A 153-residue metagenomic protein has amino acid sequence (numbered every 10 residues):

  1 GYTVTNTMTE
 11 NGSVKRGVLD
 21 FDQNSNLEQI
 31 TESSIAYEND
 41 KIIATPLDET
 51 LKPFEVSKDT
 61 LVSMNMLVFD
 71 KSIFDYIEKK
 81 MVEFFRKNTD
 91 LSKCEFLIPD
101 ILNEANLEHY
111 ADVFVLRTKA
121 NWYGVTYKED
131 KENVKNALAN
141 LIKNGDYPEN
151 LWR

Functional and structural regions predicted by a protein language model:
G1-L67: Conserved core of the sugar-phosphate nucleotidyltransferase
T3, D70, Y127: Residue-level signal for inorganic ion chemistry
I30, Y76-I77, V134: Residues that scaffold the ATP/ADP-binding catalytic core of kinase and kinase-like folds
D48-E55, N103-R117: Glycine-rich loop/turn
M66-I77: Conserved nucleotide-sugar donor-binding and metal-coordinating catalytic region shared by glycosyltransferases
M66-L67, E95, G124: Residues that recognize and position ribonucleotide moieties
I77-A111: A C-terminal functional module that forms or caps the active site or interfaces directly with catalytic machinery
Y110-D112, K119-R153: Hydrophobic helical membrane-anchoring modules
